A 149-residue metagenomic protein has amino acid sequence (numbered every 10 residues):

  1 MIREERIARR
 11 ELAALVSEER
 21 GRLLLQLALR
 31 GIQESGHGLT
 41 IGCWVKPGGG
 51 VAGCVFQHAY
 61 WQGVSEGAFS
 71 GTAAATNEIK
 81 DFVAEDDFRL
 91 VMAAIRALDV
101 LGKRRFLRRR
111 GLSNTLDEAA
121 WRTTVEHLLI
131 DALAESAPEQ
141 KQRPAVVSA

Functional and structural regions predicted by a protein language model:
M1-A149: Short, glycine-biased loop/turn motifs at secondary-structure junctions and in low-complexity Ser/Thr/Pro-rich termini
